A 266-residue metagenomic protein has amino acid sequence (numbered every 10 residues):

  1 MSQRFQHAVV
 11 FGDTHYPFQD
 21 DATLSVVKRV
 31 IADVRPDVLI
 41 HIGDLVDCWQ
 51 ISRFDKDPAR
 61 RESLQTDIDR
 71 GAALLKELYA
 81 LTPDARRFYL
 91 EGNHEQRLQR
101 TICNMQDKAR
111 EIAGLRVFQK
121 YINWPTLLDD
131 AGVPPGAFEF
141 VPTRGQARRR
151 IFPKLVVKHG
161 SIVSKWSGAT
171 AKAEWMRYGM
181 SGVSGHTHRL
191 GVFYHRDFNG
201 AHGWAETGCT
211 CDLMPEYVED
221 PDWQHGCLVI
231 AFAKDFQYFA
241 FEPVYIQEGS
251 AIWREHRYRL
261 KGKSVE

Functional and structural regions predicted by a protein language model:
M1-S2, G145-P153, Y194-R196, A251: Short acidic-hydrophobic surface loop/beta-edge motif
S2-Q3, A32-R35, A80-P83, V133 (+4 more regions): Flexible, charged surface loops at secondary-structure boundaries
H7, F11-D130: Core catalytic region of metal-dependent phosphoesterases/phosphodiesterases, especially metallo-beta-lactamase-like
F11-G12, I42, L90-G92, T143 (+3 more regions): Short His-Asn-centered micro-motif
S25-K28, L74-K76, P142-Q146, S167-K172: A generic local structural motif
M105-V156, G160, T187, C209: Active-site-proximal loop/helix segment associated with metal-binding centers of metalloenzymes
K154-V244: Conserved beta-sheet core of the metallophosphoesterase superfamily
K234-E266: A short C-terminal boundary segment appended to hydrolase-like catalytic domains
